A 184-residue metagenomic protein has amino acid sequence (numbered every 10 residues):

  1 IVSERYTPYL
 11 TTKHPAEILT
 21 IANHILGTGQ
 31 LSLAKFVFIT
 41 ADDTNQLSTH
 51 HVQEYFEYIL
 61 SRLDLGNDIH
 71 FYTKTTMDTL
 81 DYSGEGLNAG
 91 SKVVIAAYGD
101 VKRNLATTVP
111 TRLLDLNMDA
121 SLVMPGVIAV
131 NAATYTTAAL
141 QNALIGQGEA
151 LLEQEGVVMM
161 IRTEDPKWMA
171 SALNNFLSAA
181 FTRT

Functional and structural regions predicted by a protein language model:
I1-T184: Charged, compositionally biased interaction regions
